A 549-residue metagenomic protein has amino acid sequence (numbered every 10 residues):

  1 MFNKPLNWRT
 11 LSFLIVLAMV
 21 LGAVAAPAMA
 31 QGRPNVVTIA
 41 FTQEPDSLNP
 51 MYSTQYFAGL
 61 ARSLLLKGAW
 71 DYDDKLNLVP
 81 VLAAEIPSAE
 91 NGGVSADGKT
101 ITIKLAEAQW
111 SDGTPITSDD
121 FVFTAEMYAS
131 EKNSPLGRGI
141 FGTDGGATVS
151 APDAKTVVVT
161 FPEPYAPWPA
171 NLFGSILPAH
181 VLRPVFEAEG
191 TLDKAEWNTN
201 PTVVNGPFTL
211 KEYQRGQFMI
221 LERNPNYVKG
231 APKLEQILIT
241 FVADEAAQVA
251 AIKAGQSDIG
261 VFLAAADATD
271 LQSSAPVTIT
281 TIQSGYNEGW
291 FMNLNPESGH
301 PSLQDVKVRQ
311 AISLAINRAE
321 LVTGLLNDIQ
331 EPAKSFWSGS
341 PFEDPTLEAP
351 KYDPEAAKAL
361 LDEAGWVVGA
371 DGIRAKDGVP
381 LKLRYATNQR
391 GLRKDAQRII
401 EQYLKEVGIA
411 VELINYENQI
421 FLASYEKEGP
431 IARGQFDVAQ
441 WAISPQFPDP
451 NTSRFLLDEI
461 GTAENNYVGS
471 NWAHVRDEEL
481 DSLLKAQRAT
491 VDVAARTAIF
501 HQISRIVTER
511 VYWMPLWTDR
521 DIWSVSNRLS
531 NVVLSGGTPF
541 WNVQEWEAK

Functional and structural regions predicted by a protein language model:
M19, Q214-F218, R223-P225, N287-E288 (+4 more regions): Detector for C-terminal structural segments
G32, R138-E187, Q214: Surface-exposed binding/hinge segments that line and control ligand-binding clefts or catalytic entry sites
A40-V94, E126, V203-N205: N-terminal lobe/hinge region of extracytoplasmic solute-binding protein
Y72-N77, G174-P232, Q236, D353-A359 (+2 more regions): Gly/Pro-rich hinge or "lid" segments in bacterial periplasmic/extracellular proteins
E85-S134, V158, Q248-A251, S302-L303: Aromatic- and charge-enriched surface segment that lines or borders ligand/interaction sites
L105, E196-T199, N224-D270, Q389 (+1 more regions): Ligand-site clamp/hinge motif
F208, G299, Q304, P332-G369 (+1 more regions): Structural transition elements
E222-P225, S284-A311, G324, Q389 (+1 more regions): A bilobed periplasmic-binding-protein/Venus flytrap-type ligand-binding module shared by bacterial periplasmic
